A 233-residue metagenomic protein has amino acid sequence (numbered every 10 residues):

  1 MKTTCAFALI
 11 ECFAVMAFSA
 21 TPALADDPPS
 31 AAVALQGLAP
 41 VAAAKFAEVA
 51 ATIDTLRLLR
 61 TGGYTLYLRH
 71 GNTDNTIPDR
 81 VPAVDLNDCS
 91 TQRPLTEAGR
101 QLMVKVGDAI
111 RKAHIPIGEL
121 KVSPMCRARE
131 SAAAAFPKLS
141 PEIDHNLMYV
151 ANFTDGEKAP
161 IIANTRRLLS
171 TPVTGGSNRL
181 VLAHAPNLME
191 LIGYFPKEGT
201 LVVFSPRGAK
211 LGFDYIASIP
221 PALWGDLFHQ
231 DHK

Functional and structural regions predicted by a protein language model:
M1-T4: Positively charged n-region of N-terminal signal peptides that target proteins for export
A8-S19: Bacterial N-terminal signal peptides
T21-A25: Sec/Tat signal peptide C-region and signal peptidase I cleavage site
D27-H145, V150-T154, Y194-V202, R207-G212 (+1 more regions): Active-site-proximal alpha-helix that buttresses catalytic centers in soluble enzyme cores
G63-T65, S177-A183: Generic beta-sheet signal
D155-A163: Short, surface-exposed amphipathic charged segments that create phosphate/polyanion-binding patches used for binding
A163-V173: A short, acidic, amphipathic alpha-helical segment used as a generic capping/interface helix at domain edges
